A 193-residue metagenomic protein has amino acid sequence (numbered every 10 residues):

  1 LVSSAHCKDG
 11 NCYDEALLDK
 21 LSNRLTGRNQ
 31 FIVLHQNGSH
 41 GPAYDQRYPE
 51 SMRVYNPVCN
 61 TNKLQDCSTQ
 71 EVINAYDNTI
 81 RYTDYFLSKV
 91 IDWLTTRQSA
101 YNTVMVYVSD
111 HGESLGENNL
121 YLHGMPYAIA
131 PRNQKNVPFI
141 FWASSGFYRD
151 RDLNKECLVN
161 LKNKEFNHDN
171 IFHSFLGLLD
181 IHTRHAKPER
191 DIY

Functional and structural regions predicted by a protein language model:
L1-Y193: Catalytic domains that recognize anionic headgroups
